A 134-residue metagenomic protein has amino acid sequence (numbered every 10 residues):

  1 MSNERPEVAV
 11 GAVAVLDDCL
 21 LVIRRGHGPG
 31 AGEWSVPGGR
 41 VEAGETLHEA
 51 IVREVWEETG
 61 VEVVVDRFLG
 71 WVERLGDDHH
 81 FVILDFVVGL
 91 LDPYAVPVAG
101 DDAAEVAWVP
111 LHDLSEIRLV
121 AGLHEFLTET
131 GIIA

Functional and structural regions predicted by a protein language model:
M1-L20, R40, W71: Conserved N-terminal beta-strand and adjoining loop/helix that marks the start of the Nudix/MutT-like hydrolase domain
R5-E7, V15, V36, V63 (+1 more regions): Short connector loops at helix/strand junctions that flank enzyme active sites, especially segments positioning acidic
A9, S35, D85-V87, A107: Conserved beta-strand segments that form the floor/walls of ligand-binding pockets within enzyme and binding domains
A14-V15, V22, V88-L90, W108: Conserved hydrophobic "DFG−1" position in protein kinase catalytic cores
P29-G32, D77: A conserved beta-turn-beta hairpin within the catalytic core of GNAT-like acetyltransferases that forms part
V36-F68, F86: The catalytic Nudix box helix
V72-A95, T130: Active-site-adjacent beta-strand/loop module that shapes the phosphate/pyrophosphate-binding cleft
V87, V98-E129: NUDIX/MutT-family hydrolases
